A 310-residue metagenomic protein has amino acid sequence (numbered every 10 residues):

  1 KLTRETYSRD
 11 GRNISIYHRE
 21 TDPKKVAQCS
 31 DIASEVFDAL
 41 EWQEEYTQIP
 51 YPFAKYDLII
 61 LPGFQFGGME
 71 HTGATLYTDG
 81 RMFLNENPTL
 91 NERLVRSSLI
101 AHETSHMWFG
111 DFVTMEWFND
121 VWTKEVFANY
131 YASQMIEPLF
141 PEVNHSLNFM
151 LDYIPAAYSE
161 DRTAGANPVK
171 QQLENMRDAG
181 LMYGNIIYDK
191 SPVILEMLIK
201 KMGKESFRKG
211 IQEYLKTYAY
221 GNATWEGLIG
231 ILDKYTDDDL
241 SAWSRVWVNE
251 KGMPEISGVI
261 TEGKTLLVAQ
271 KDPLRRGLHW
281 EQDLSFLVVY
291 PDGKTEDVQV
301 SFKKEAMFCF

Functional and structural regions predicted by a protein language model:
K1-A101, Y130-S133, E137, E142: Hydrophobic helix-coil surface modules that form long, contiguous segments used for peptide/substrate interaction
G11-I14, T75, A101-W108, E160-N175: Active-site-adjacent bridging/hinge elements
K25, R177-G180, G184-L266: Amphipathic alpha-helical substructures
C29-A33, W117-E125, G180, G184-I186 (+1 more regions): Active-site metal-coordination segments of metallo-dependent hydrolases
D31-D38, W42, N91, V95 (+9 more regions): Extracytoplasmic/secreted proteins, especially bacterial periplasmic and envelope-associated proteins
T104-N119: Catalytic Zn2+-binding segment of zinc metalloproteases
E125-V193, M197: Acidic/His/Gly-enriched intrinsically disordered linker/tail segments that often contain short helix/coil "MoRF-like"
L240-S241, P254-F310: Beta-strand-rich binding/interaction modules
